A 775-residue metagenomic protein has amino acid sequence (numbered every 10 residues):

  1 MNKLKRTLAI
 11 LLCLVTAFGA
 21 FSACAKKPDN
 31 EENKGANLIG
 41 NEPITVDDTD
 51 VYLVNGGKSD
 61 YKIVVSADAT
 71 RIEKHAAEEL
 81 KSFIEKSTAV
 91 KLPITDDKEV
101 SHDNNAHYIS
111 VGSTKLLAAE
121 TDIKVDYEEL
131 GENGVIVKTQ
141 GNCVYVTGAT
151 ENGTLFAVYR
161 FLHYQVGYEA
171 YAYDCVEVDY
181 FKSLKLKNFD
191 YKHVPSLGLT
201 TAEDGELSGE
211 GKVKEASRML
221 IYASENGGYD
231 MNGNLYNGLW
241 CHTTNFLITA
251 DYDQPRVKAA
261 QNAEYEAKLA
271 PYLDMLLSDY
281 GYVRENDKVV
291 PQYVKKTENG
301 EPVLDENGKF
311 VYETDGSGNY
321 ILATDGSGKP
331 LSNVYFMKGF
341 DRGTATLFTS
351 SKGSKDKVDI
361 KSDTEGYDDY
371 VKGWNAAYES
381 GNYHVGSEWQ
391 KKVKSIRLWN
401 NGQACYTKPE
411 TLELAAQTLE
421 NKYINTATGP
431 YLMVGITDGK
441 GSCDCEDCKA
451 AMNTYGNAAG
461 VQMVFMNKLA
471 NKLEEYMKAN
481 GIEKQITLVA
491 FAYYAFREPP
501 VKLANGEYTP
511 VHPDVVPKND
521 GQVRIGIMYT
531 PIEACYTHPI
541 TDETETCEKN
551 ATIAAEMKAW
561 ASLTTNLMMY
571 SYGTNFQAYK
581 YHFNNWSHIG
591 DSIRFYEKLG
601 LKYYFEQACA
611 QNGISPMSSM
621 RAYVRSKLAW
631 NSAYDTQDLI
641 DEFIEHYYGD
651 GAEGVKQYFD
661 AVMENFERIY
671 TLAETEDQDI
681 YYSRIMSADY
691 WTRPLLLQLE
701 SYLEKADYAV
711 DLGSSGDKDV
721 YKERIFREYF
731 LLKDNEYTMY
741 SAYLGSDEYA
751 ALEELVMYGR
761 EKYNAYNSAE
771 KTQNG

Functional and structural regions predicted by a protein language model:
C24-I136, L184-F189: Acidic, contiguous N-terminal accessory segments
A76-E79, F83, V125-E301, D305-K309 (+5 more regions): Feature activates predominantly on carbohydrate-active enzymes
V294, G600, K627-G775: Catalytic domains of carbohydrate-active enzymes that cleave complex glycans
T324, Y406-E413, N421, E545-G651: Structured mid-domain segments that build the active-site/substrate or prosthetic-cofactor binding neighborhood
C448-T487, Y508-I525, P531-E533: Active-site neighborhood of glycoside hydrolase catalytic domains
N467-V501, L567-T574, E606: Aromatic-lined carbohydrate-recognition surfaces of secreted/lumenal glycan-active proteins
V489-P531, Y581-N585, I614-R621: Substrate-binding cleft/loops of secretory-pathway carbohydrate-active enzymes
